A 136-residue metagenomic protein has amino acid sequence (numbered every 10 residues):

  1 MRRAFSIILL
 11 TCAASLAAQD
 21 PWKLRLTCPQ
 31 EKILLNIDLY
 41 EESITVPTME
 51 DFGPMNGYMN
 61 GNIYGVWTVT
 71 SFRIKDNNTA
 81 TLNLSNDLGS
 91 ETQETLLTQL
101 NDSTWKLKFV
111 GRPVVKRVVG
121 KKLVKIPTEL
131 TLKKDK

Functional and structural regions predicted by a protein language model:
M1-A4: Positively charged n-region of N-terminal signal peptides that target proteins for export
S6-I7, N60: Generic detector of short alpha-helix boundary/capping microenvironments and adjacent low-complexity segments
L9-A17: Hydrophobic h-region of N-terminal signal peptides that target proteins for export in Gram-negative bacteria
Q19-T95, L100, K108-K136: Central antiparallel beta-sheet cores of small beta-barrel/beta-sandwich binding domains
